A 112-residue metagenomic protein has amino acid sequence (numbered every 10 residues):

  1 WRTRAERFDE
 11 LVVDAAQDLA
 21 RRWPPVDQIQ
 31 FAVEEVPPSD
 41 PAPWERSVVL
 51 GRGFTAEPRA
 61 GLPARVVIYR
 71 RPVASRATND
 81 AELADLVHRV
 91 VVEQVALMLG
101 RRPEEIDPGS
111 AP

Functional and structural regions predicted by a protein language model:
W1-P58, A64: A metal-dependent hydrolase signature that marks the N-terminal structural subdomain at the beginning of catalytic folds
V49-H88, M98-P112: Active-site scaffold of zinc-dependent metalloenzymes
E93: DNA-recognition helix of helix-turn-helix
